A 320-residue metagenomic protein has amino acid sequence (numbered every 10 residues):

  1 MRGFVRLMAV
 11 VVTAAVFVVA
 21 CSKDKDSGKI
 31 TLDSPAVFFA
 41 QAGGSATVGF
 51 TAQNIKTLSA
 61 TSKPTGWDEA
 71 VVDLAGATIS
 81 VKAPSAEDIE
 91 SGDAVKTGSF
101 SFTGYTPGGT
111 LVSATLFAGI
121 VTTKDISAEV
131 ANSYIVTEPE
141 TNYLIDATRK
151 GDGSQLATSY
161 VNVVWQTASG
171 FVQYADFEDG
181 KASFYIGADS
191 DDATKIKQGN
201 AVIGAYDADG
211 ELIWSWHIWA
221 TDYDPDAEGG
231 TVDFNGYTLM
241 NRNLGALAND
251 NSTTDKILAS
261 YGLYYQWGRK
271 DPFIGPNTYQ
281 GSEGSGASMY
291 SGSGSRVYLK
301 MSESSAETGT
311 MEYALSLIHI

Functional and structural regions predicted by a protein language model:
R2, V10, A14-V37, G109-V121: Bacterial Sec-dependent N-terminal signal peptides
G28-L32, Q53-K82, I89, T122-S190: Surface-exposed binding patches on compact interaction domains or structured appendages
V37-G43: Short, solvent-exposed loop/linker segments at the N-terminal edge of repeated beta-sheet extracellular domains
S91-P107, K197-D207: A short beta-strand micro-motif common to beta-rich folds, especially ectodomain repeats
Y105-S113, D209-W214: Short, exposed coil/turn segments at beta-strand boundaries within extracellular/luminal domains
T123-L156, A205, G210-L263: GGW-centered surface loops in extracellular recognition modules
T231-A314: Conserved, compact domain cores that house catalytic/ligand-binding motifs in diverse enzymes and effector modules
I318-I320: Conserved small/polar residues in nucleotide/adenosyl-binding loops
